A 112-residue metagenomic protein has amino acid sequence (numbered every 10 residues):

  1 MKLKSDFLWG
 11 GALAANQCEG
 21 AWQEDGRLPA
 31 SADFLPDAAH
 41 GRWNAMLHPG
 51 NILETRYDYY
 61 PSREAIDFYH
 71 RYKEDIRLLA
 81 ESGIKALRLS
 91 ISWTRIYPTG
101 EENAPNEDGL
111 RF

Functional and structural regions predicted by a protein language model:
M1-F112: Non-catalytic accessory regions flanking glycosidase/transglycosidase catalytic cores in CAZymes
